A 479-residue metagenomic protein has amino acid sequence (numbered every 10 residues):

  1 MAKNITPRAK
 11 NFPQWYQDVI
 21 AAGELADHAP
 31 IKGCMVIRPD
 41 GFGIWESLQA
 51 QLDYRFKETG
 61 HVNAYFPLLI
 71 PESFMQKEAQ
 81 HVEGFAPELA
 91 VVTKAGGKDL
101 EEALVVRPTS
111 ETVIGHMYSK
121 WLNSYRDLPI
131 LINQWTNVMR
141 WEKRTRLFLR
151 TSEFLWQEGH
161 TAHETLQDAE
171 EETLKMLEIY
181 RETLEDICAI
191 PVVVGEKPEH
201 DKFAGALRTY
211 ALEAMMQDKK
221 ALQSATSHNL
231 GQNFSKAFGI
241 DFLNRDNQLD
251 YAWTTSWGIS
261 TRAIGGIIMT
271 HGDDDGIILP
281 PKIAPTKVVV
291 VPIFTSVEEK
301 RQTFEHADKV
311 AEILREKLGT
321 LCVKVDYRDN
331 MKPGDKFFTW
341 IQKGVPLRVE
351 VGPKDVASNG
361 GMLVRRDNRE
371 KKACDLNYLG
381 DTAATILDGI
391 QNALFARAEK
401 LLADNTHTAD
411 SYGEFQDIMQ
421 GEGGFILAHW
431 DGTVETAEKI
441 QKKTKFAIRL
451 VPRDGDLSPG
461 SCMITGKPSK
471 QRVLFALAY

Functional and structural regions predicted by a protein language model:
M1-Y479: NTP/phosphate- and nucleic-acid-binding module
